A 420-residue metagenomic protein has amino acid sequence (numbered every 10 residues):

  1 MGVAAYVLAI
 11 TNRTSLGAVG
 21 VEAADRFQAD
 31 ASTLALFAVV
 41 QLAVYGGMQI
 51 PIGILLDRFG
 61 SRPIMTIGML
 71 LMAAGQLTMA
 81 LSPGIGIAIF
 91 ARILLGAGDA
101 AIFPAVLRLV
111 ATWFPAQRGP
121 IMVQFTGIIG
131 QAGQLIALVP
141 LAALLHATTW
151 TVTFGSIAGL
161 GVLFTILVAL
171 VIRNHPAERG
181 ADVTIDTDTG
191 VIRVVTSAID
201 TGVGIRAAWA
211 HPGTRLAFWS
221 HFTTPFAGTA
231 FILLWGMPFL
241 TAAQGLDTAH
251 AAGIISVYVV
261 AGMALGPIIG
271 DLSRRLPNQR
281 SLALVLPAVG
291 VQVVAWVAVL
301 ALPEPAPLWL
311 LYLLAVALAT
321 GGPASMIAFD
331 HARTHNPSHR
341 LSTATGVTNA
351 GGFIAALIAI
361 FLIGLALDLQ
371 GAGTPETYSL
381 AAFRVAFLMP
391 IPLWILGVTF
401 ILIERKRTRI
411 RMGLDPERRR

Functional and structural regions predicted by a protein language model:
L16-G17, H211-P267, A359-G364: Extracytoplasmic gate region of multi-pass secondary transporters
Q28, G60, L81-I87, G98 (+3 more regions): Helix-breaking motifs and short loop linkers at transmembrane-helix boundaries and internal kinks in secondary membrane
G47-G86: Conserved MFS/SLC helix-loop-helix module at the cytosolic interface between two early adjacent transmembrane helices
M48-G60, L265-R280: Helix-to-loop junctions at the C-terminal end of transmembrane segments in multipass secondary transporters
L71, G75, G86-L94, W309-A317: Paired small-residue
A91-G130: Cytoplasmic helix-loop-helix junction between adjacent transmembrane helices in 12-TM secondary transporters
F125-R179: Helix-loop-helix hairpin linking two adjacent transmembrane segments in secondary transporters
H175-F218, R418-R420: Juxtamembrane intracellular "pre-TM" segments in multi-pass secondary transporters
